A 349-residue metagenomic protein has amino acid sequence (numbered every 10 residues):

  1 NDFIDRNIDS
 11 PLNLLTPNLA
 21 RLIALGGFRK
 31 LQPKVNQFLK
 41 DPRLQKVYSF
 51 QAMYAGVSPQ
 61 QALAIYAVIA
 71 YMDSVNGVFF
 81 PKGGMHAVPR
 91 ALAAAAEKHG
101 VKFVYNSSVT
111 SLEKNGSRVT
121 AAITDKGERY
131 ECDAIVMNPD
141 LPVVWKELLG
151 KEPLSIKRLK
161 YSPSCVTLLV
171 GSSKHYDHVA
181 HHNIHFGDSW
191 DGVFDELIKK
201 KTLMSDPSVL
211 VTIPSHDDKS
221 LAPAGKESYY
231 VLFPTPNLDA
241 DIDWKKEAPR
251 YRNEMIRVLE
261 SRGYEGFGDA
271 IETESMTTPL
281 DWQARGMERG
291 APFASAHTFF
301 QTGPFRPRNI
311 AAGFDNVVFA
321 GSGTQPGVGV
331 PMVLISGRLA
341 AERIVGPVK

Functional and structural regions predicted by a protein language model:
N1-Q61: Rossmann-like flavin
D41-A55, M204-T212, E265-P326: A glycine-rich dinucleotide-binding beta-alpha-beta segment and adjacent secondary-structure elements that constitute
K46-F79, A311-D315: Active-site-adjacent "gating/activation" loops or surface patches in catalytic cores
A67-D125: Helical element adjacent to the flavin cofactor pocket in flavoenzyme catalytic cores
T110-P223: Mid-domain catalytic core of redox enzymes that form a hydrophobic substrate pocket/lid adjacent to a catalytic redox
V136, V170, V231, L259 (+3 more regions): Hydrophobic, well-ordered secondary-structure elements that form the walls of internal hydrophobic environments
S173-Q283: C-terminal segments that line or cap access tunnels to active or ligand-binding sites in enzymes and enzyme-associated
S322-V345: A conserved FAD-binding loop/helix module that cradles the flavin
